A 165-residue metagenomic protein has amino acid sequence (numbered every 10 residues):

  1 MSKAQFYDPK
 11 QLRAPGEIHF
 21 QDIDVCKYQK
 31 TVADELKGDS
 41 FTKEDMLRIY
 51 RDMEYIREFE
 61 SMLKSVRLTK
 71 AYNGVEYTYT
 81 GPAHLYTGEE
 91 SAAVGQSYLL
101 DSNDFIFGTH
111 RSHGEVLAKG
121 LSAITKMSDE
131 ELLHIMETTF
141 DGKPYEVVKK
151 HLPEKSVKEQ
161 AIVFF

Functional and structural regions predicted by a protein language model:
M1-F41: Charged, compositionally biased N-terminal leader segments and the immediate start of the first structured element
C26-K30, E58-T69: Short alpha-helical hairpin
V32-A33, K43, H84-T87: A short linear-motif detector with a strong N-terminal bias
G38-D45, Y77: Short amphipathic alpha-helical segments at helix-loop
D39, I49, P82-Y86: Hydrophobic alpha-helical scaffolding
K43-K64: Conserved oxyanion/phosphate-binding beta-strand-loop segments in alpha/beta enzyme cores
S65, T69, G74-F165: Cofactor-binding active-site loop characterized by glycine-rich and histidine/acidic residues
